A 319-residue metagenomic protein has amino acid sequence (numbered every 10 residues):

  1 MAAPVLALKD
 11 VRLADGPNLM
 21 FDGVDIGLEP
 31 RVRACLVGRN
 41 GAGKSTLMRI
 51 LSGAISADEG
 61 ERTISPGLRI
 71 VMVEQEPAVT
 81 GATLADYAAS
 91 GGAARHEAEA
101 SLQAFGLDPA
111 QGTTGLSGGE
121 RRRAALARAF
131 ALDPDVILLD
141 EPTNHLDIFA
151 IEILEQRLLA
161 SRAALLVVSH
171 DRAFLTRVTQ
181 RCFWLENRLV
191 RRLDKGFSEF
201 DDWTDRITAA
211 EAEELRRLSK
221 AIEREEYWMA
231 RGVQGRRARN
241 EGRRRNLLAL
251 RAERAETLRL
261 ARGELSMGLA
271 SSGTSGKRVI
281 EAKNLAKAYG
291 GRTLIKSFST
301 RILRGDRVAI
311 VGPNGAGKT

Functional and structural regions predicted by a protein language model:
M1-L215, M267-T319: ABC ATP-binding cassette signature C-motif
T204-R236, N240-N246, L250-T257, A261: Intracellular alpha-helical coupling/juxtamembrane segments of multi-pass membrane proteins
